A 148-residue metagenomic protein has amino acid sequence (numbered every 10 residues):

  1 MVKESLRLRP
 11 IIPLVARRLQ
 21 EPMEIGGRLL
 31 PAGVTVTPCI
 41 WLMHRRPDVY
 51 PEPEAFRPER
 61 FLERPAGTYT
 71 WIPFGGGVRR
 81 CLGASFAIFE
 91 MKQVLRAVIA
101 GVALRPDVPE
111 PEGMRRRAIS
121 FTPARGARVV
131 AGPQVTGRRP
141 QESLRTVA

Functional and structural regions predicted by a protein language model:
M1-G26, P47: Conserved cytochrome P450 K-helix E-x-x-R motif and the immediately C-terminal K′/meander segment
S5-R7, A124-A148: C-terminal domain-closing interface element
R9, P13, H44, V98-P106: A generic secondary-structure signal for well-formed alpha-helical elements
A16, P22, A32, P38-P65: Conserved cytochrome P450 K-helix/beta-meander segment immediately N-terminal to the heme-binding cysteine loop
R80-A84: Active-site rim elements
S85-F121: Cytochrome P450 heme-binding "Cys pocket" and the immediately downstream C-terminal segment
